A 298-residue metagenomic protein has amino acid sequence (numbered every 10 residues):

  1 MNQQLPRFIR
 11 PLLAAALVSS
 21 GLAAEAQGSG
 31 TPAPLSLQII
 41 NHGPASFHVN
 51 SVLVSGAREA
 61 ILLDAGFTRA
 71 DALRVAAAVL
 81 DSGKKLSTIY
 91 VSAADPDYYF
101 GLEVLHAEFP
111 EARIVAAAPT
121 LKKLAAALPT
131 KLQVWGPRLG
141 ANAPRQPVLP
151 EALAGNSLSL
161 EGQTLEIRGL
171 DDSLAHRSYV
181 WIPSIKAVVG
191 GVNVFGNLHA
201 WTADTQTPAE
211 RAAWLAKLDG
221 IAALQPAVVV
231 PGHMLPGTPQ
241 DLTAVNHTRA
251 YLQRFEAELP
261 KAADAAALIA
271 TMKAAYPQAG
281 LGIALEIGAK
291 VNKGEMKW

Functional and structural regions predicted by a protein language model:
N2-L13: Bacterial N-terminal signal peptides that target proteins for export
S19-E25: N-terminal signal peptide c-region/cleavage motif recognized by signal peptidases
Q27-S29: Boundary of Sec targeting at the N-terminus
P32-D81, K85, Y179-V192: Conserved beta-strand hairpin/beta-sheet module of binuclear metal-dependent hydrolase folds, prominently
P44, R58, A65-R69, Y90-D95 (+5 more regions): A mature extracytoplasmic/lumenal domain signature
F67, R168-D172, H176-N246, A250 (+1 more regions): Metallo-beta-lactamase
D81-S159: Active-site HxH/HxHxD metal-binding segment of metal-dependent hydrolases
K123, A223-V228, L235-W298: Accessory terminal helices/loops
